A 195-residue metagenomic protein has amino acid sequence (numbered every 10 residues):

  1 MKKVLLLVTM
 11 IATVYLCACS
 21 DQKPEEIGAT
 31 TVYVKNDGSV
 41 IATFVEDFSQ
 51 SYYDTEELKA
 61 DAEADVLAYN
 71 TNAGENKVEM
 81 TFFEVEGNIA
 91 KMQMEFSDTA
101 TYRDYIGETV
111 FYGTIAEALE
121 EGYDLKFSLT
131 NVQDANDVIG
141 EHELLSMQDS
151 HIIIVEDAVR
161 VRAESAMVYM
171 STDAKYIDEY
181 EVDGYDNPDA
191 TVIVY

Functional and structural regions predicted by a protein language model:
M1-V8: Positively charged n-region of N-terminal signal peptides that target proteins for export
I11-A12: Repetitive helical segments and hydrophobic/amphipathic motifs
Y15-A18: C-terminal motif of bacterial Sec signal peptides marking the signal peptidase cleavage site
S20-Q22: Bacterial signal peptide processing site
P24-E84: N-terminal Sec/ER secretory leader and immediately downstream segment of secreted/extracellular precursors
V85-Y195: Mature, soluble, non-transmembrane domains
